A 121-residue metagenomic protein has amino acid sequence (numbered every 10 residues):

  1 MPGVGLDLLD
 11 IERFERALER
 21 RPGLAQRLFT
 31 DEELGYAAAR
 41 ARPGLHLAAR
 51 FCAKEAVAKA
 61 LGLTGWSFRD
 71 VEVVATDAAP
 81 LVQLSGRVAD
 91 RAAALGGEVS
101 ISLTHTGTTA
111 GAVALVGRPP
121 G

Functional and structural regions predicted by a protein language model:
M1-G121: Core catalytic alpha/beta fold that binds nucleotide/phospho-ligands
